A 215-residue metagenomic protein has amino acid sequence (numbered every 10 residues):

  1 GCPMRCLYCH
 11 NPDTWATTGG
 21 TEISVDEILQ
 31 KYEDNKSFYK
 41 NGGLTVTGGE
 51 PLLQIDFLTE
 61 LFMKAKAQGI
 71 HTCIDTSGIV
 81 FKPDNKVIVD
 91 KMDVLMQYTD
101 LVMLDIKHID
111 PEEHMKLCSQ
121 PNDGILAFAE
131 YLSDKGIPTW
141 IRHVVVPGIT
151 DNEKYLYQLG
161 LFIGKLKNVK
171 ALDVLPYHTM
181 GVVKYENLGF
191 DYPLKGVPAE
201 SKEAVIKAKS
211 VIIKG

Functional and structural regions predicted by a protein language model:
G1-E22: Canonical Radical SAM [4Fe-4S] cluster-binding loop centered on the CxxxCxxC motif and its immediate flanking residues
D13-T17, M115-P121, G189-V197: Short glycine-enriched, charge-decorated loop/helix-capping segments at active-site entrances that position
T17-I23, Y98, V102, I106-K107 (+1 more regions): Short, exposed beta-strand "edge-strand" segments with a Pro/Gly-rich flavor and a Y/T-containing core
G20, S24-E27, G124, D151-Y155 (+1 more regions): Soluble or luminal CAZymes and related metallo-dependent hydrolases
L29-G43, G48, L52-L175, M180: Conserved AdoMet/S-adenosylmethionine-binding subsite of the radical SAM
L161-G164, K170, E186-V211: A structural motif corresponding to the C-terminal lobe/cap of the Radical SAM core domain
K214-G215: Radical SAM enzyme core and accessory elements
